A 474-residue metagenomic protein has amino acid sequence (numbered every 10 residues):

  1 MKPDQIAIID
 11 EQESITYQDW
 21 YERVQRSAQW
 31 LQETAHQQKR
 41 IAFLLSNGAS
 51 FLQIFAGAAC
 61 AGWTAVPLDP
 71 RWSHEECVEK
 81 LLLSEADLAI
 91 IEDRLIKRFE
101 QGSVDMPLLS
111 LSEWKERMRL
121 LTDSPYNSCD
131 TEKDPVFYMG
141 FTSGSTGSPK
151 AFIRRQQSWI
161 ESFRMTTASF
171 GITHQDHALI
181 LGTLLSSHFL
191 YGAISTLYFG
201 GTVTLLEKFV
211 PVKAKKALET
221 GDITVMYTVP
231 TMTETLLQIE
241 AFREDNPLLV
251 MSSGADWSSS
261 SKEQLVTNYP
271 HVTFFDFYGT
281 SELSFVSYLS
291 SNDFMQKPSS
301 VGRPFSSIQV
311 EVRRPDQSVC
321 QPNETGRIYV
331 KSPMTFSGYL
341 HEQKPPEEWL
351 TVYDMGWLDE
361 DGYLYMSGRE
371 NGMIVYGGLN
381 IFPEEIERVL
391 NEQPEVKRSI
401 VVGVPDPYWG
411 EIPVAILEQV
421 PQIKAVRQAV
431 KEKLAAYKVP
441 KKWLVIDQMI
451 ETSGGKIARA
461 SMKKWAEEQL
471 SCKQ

Functional and structural regions predicted by a protein language model:
P3, D123-F141, S148, G171-H177: Conserved pre-ATP/AMP-binding loop-to-beta segment of ANL
T16-Q18, F137-E161: Conserved AMP-binding A3 loop
A28-W72, L181-G182, N380: Conserved AMP-binding/adenylate-forming
I160-H177, L185-V225: Conserved AMP-binding/adenylation subdomain of ANL enzymes
T224-V225, L237-Q296: Gly/Ser/Thr-rich phosphate-binding loop
P304-S307, D316-E347, L379-I381: Conserved ATP/PPi-binding loop(s) of AMP-dependent carboxylate-activating enzymes
S332, G338, M355-K438, K464: AMP-binding/adenylate-forming catalytic core of the ANL superfamily
A435-I457: AMP-binding/adenylate-forming catalytic domain of the ANL superfamily
